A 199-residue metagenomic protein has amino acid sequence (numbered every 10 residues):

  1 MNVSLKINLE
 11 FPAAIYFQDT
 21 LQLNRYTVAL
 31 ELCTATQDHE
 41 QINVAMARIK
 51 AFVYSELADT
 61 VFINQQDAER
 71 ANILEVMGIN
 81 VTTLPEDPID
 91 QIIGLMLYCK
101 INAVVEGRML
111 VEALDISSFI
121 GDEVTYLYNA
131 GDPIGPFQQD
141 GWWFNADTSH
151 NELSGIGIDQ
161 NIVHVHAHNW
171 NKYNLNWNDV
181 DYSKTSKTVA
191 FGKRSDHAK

Functional and structural regions predicted by a protein language model:
M1-V3: Short, Gly/Pro- and small/polar-rich lid/capping loops
I7-L9, A130-G131: Charged, low-complexity, helix-prone segments enriched in Lys/Glu/Asp/Gln
N8-C99, A103, V180-K199: Histidine-centered catalytic/metal-coordination loop motif
D38-E40, G107, V124-Y126: Short acidic, gly/pro-rich beta-turn/loop elements at beta-sheet edges and active-site/ligand-binding grooves
V104-S118: Short, surface-exposed ligand- or partner-binding patches at beta-edge/loop junctions that are enriched in aromatics
I116-I156: Short, low-complexity, polybasic intrinsically disordered segments
T148-K199: Intrinsically disordered, low-complexity charged/polar segments
